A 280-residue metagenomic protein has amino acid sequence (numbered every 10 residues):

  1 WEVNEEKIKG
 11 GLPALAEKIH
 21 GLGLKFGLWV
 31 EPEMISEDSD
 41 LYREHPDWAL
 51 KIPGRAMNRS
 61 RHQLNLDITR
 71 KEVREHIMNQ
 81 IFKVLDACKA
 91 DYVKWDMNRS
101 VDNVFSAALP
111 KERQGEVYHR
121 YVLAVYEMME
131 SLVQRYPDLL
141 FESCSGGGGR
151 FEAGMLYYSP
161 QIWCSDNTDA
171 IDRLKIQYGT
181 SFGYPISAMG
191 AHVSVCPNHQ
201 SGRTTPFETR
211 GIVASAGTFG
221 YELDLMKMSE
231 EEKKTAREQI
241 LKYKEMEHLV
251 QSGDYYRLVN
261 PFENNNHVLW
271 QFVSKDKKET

Functional and structural regions predicted by a protein language model:
W1-R43, L50, E75-N79, R120-E130: Aromatic- and glycine-enriched glycan-recognition loops and surfaces that form the carbohydrate-binding subsites
I19, I77, D96, F141 (+2 more regions): Conserved, mostly hydrophobic/aromatic
F26-V30, V93-W95, E142-S143, Y221: Hydrophobic faces of well-ordered beta-strands that scaffold small-molecule active sites in alpha/beta enzyme cores
E31-I35, N98-S100, C144-G148: Active-site beta-loop-alpha junctions enriched in small/polar residues
E37-E75, H119-K227: Glycan-recognition surfaces
L66-D96, L132: An active-site-proximal structural segment forming one wall of the substrate-binding cleft that immediately precedes
P206-V259: Catalytic cores of secreted or luminal carbohydrate-active enzymes
P261-T280: Carbohydrate-binding surface patches
